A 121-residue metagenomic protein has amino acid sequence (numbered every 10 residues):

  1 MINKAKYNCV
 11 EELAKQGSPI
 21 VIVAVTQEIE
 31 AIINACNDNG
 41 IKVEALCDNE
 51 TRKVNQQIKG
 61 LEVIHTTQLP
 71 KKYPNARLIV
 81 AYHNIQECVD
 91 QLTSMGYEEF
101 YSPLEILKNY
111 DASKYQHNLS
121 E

Functional and structural regions predicted by a protein language model:
M1-E121: Hydrophobic, well-ordered beta-alpha structural blocks that scaffold small-molecule cofactor pockets
